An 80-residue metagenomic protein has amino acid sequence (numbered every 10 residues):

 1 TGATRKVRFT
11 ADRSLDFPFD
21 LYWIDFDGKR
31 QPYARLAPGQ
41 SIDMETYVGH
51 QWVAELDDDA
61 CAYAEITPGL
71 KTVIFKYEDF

Functional and structural regions predicted by a protein language model:
T1-R5, E78-D79: Extracellular ectodomain segments of secreted/surface proteins
G2, P38-G39, P68-L70: Solvent-exposed, conformationally flexible loop/turn segments
V7-L15: Asparagine-centered strand-capping/turn motif at beta-strand->loop junctions
F17-G28: Short, surface-exposed beta-strand/strand-loop-strand elements in extracellular ectodomains
P32-L36: Short beta-strand segments within Ig-like beta-sandwich modules, predominantly Fibronectin type-III
G39, V48-D58: A short, solvent-exposed beta-strand micro-motif common in secreted/extracellular proteins
M44-T46: Short, flexible loop/turn segments at beta-strand junctions in immunoglobulin-like and fibronectin type III
D57-F80: Structured interaction patches on ligand/partner-binding surfaces of diverse proteins
